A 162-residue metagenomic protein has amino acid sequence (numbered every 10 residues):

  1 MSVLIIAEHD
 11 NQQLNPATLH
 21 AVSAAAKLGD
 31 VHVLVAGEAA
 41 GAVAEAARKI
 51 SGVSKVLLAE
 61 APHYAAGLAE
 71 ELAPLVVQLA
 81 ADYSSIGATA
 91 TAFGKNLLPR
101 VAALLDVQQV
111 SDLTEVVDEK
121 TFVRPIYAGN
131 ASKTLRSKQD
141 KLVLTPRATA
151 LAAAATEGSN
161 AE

Functional and structural regions predicted by a protein language model:
M1-E162: N-terminal glycine-rich FAD/FM-binding segment characteristic of electron-transfer flavoproteins
